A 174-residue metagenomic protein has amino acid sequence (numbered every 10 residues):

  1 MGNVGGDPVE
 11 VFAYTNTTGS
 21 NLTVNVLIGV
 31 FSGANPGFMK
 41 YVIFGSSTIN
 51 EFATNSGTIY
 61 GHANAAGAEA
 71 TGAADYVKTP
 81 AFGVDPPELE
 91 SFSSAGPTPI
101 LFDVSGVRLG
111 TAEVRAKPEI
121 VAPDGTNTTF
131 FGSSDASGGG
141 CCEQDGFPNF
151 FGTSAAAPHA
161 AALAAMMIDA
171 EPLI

Functional and structural regions predicted by a protein language model:
M1-I174: Loop-rich non-cytosolic ectodomains and luminal regions
